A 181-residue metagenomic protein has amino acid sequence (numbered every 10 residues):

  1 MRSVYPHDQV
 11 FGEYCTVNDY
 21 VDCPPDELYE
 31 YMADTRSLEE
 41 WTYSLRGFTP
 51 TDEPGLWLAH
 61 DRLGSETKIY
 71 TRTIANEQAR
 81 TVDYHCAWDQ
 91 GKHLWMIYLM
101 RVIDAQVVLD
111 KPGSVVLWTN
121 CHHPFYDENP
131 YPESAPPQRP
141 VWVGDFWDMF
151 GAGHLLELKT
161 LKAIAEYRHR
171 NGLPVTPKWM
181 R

Functional and structural regions predicted by a protein language model:
M1-E53: Hydrophobic ligand-binding cavity/cleft-lining segments
C23-P25, E77, A105-V108: Short loop segments at secondary-structure junctions
D26-Y29, L155, K159: Amphipathic alpha-helical segments that line or abut small-molecule/effector binding pockets and mediate allosteric
E39-Y43, T49-I97, L109-D110, V116 (+1 more regions): Glycine-rich portal/gate segments that line the openings of hydrophobic small-molecule binding cavities
D89-L156, A163, G172: Beta-strand/loop substructures that line and gate deep hydrophobic ligand-binding cavities in soluble
N171-R181: Charge-rich (especially acidic), low-complexity segments
